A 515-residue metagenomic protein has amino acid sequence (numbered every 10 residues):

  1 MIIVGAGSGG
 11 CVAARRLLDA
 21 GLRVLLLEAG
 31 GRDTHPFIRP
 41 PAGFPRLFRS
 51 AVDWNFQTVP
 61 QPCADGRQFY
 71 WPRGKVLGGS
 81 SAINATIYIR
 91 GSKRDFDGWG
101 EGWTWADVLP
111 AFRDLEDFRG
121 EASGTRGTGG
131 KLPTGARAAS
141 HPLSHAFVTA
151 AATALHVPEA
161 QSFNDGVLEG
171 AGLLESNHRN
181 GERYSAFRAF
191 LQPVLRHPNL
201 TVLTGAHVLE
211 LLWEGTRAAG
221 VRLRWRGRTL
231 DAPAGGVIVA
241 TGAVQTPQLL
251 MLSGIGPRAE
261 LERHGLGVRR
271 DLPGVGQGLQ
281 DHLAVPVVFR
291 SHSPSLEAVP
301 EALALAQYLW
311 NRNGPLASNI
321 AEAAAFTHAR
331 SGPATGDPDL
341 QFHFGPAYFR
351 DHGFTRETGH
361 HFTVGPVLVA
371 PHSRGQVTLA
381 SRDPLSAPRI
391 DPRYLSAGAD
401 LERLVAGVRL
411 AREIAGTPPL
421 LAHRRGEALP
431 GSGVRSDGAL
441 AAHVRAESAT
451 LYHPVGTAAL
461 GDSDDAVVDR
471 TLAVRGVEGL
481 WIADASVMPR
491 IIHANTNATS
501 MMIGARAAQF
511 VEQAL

Functional and structural regions predicted by a protein language model:
M1-L515: N-terminal redox-cofactor-binding region of secreted/periplasmic oxidoreductases
